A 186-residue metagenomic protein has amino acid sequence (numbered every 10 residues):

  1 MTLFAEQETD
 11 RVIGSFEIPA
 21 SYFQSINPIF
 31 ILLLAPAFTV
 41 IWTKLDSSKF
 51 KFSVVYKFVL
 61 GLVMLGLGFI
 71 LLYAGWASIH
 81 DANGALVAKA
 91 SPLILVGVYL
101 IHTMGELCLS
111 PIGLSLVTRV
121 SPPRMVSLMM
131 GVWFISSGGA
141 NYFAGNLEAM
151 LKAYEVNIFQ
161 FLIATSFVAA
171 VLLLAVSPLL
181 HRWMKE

Functional and structural regions predicted by a protein language model:
M1-F23: Short amphipathic helix-loop junctions that connect adjacent transmembrane helices in Major Facilitator Superfamily/SLC
F16-S48, L60-F69: Transmembrane alpha-helices of Major Facilitator/SLC transporters
E17, P92-L93, L114, S121-V132 (+1 more regions): Loop-to-transmembrane helix entry/capping segments in MFS-fold secondary transporters and related SLC/MFSD carriers
S25, I29, V63, L100 (+3 more regions): Transmembrane alpha-helical cores of Major Facilitator Superfamily
V59-A85: C-terminal ends and interior cores of transmembrane alpha-helices in multi-pass membrane transporters/permeases
L60, V156-P178: Symmetry-related core transmembrane helices of the 12-TM Major Facilitator Superfamily/SLC fold
L71, D81-C108: Hydrophobic core of transmembrane alpha-helices in multi-pass small-molecule transporters, especially MFS/SLC-type
G138-M150, A175: A gly/Pro-rich, aromatic-decorated transmembrane alpha-helix motif that marks the paired, flexible gating helices
